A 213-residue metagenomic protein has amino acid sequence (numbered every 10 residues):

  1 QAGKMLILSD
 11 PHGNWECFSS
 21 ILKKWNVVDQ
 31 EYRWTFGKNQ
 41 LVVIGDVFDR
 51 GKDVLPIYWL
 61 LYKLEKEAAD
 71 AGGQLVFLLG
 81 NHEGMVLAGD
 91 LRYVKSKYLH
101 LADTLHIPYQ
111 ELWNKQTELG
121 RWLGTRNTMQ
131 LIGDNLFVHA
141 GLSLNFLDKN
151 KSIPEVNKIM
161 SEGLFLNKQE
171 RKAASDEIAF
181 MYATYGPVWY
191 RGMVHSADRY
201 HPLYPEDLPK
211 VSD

Functional and structural regions predicted by a protein language model:
Q1-D213: Feature recognizes metal-dependent phosphohydrolase scaffolds
